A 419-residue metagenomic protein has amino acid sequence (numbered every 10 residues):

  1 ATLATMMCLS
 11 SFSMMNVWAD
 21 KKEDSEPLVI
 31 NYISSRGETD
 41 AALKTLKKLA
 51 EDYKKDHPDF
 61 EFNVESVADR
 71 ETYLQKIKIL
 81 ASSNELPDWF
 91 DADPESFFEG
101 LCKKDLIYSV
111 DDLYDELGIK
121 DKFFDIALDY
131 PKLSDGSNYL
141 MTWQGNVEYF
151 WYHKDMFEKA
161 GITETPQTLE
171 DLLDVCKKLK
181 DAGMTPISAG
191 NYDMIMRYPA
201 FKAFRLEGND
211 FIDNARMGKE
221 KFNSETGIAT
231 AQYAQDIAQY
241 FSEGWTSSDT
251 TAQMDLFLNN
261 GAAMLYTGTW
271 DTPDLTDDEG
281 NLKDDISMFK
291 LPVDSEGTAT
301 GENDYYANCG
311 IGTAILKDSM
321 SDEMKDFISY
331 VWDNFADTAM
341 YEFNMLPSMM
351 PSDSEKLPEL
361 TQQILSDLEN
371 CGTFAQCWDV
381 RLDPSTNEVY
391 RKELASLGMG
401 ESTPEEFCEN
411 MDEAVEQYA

Functional and structural regions predicted by a protein language model:
A4-E99, K103-K104, I119, E164 (+9 more regions): Conserved N-terminal structural module of periplasmic/extracytoplasmic solute-binding proteins
K22-D24, E158, D322, D337-T338 (+2 more regions): Conserved C-terminal helix/tail region of periplasmic/extracytoplasmic solute-binding proteins
L28, E51, K55-D56, E61 (+3 more regions): Extracytoplasmic/periplasmic substrate-recognition and gating elements
P87-D88, L117-M156, T185-P186, A299-Y306 (+1 more regions): A structural signal for short loop-to-beta-strand junctions that line the ligand-binding cleft of periplasmic/secreted
D93-Y149, L173, T226, S287-L291: Hinge/lid segment of periplasmic solute-binding proteins
S109-F123, E207-A229, D277-N281, V293-D304 (+1 more regions): Short, solvent-exposed loop/beta-turn-alpha elements that line the ligand-binding surface or hinge of extracytoplasmic
S134-W143, E148, L173-K219, A262: Extracytoplasmic/periplasmic solute-binding protein
C176-L179, M217-T246: Glycine-centered hinge/linker elements that transmit conformational signals in sensory and ligand-binding systems
